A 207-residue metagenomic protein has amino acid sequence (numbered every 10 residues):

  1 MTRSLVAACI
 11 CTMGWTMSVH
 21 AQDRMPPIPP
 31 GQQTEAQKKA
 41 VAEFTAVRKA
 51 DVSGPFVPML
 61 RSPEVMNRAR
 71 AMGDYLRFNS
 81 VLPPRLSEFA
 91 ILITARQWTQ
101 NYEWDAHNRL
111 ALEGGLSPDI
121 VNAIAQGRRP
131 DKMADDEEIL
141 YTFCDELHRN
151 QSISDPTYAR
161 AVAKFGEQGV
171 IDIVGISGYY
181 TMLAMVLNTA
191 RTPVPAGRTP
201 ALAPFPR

Functional and structural regions predicted by a protein language model:
M1-S4: Positively charged n-region of N-terminal signal peptides that target proteins for export
A7-T16: Bacterial N-terminal signal peptides
H20-R207: Hydrophobic alpha-helical segments
